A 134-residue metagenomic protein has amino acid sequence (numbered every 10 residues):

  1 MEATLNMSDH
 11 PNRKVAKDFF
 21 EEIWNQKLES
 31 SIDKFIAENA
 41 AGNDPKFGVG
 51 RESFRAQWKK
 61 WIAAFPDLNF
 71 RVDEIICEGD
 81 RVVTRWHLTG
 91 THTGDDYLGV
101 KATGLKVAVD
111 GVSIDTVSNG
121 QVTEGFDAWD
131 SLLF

Functional and structural regions predicted by a protein language model:
M1-F134: C-terminal and inter-domain tail/linker signature
